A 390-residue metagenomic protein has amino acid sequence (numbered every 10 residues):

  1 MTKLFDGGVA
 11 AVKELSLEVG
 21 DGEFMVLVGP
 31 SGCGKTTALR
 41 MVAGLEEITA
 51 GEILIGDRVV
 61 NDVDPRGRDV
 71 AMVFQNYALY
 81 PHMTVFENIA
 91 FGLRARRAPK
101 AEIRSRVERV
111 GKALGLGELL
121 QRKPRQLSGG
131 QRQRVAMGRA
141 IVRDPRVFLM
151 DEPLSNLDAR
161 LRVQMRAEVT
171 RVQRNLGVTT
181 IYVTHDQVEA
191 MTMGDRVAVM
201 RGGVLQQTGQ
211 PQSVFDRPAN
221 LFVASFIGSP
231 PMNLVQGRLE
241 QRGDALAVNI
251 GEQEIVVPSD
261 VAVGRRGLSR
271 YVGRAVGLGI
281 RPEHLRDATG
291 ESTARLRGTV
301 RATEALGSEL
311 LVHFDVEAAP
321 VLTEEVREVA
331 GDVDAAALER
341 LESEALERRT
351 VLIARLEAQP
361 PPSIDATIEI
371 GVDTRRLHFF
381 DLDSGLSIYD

Functional and structural regions predicted by a protein language model:
S16-E18, L54, E369-G371: ABC ATPase nucleotide-binding domain
F24, D62-I227: ABC ATPase nucleotide-binding domains
V28-P30: The feature captures the beta-strand-to-loop junction immediately N-terminal to the Walker
A43: Helix-to-loop junction immediately C-terminal to a conserved catalytic motif
T49-E52, G202, Q236, L377: Conserved coupling/switch loops of ABC nucleotide-binding domains, chiefly the family-specific signature
E52-L54, R58-V59, V204: ATP-binding/catalytic-site motifs of ATP-hydrolyzing domains
Q241-D390: Non-catalytic connector elements of ABC transporters
